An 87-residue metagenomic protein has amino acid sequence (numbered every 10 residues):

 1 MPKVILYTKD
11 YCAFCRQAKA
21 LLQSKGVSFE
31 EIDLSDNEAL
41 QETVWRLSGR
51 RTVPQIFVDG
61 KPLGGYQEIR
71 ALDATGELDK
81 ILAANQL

Functional and structural regions predicted by a protein language model:
M1-S28: Local sequence-structure signature of Cys/Sec-based thiol-disulfide redox active-site neighborhoods
A13, A39, G64: Short alpha-helical
C15, E38, L72: Loop/helix-junction capping segments adjacent to catalytic residues or to phosphate/diphosphate-binding pockets
A20-L22, R46, I69-L72: Short, glycine/charged-enriched secondary-structure capping and boundary segments
L34-R51, K80-N85: Thioredoxin-like thiol-disulfide oxidoreductase module
S48-F57, Q67: Structural micro-motif
V58-N85: Non-catalytic, surface beta->alpha helical segment in thiol-disulfide oxidoreductase systems
